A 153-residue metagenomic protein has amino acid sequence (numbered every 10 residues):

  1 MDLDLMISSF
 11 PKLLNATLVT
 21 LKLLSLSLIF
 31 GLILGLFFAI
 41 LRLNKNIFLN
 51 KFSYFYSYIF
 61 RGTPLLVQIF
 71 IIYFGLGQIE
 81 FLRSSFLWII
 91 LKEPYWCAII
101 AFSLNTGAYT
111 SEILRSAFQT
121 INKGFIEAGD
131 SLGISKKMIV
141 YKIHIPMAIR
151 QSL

Functional and structural regions predicted by a protein language model:
M1-L153: Transmembrane alpha-helices and adjacent helix-loop boundaries
